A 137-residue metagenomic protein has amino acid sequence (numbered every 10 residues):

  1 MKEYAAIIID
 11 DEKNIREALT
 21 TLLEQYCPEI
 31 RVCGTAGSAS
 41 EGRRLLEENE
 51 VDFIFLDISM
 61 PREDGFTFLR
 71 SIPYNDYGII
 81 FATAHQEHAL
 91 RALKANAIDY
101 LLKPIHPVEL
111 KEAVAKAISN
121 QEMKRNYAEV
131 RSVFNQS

Functional and structural regions predicted by a protein language model:
M1-A5: Non-catalytic signal-transmission and effector/linker regions of two-component phosphorelay proteins
A6, V32-C33, I79: Hydrophobic/aromatic residues located in beta-strands of well-ordered beta-sheets within soluble catalytic
I9-D10, A36, I54, A82: Conserved sequence signature across two-component system core domains
E12-G34: Two-component/phosphorelay signaling modules centered on CheY-like receiver
C33-G42: Conserved Asp/Asn-Gly motif in the active-site loop of CheY-like receiver
R43-F134: CheY-like receiver
S137: Phosphate-interacting basic helix/loop segments used at nucleotide- and nucleic-acid interfaces
